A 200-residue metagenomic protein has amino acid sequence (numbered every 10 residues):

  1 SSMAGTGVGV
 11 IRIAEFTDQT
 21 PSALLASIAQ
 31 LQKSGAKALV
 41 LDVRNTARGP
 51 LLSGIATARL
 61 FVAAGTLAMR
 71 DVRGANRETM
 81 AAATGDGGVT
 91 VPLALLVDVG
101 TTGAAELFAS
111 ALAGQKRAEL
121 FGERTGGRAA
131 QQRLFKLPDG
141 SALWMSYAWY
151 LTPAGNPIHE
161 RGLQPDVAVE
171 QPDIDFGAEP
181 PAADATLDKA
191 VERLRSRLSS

Functional and structural regions predicted by a protein language model:
S1-G5, R12, L25, Q30-K37 (+3 more regions): Intrinsically disordered, Ser/Thr/Pro/Gly-rich linkers and terminal tails that flank and connect PDZ domains
S1-P138: Cleft-lining beta-strand/loop regions that shape enzyme active-site pockets
T17, L67, Y150-L151, V169 (+1 more regions): Active-site/binding-pocket entry motifs
A105, P153-A154: Short helix/loop capping segments that flank catalytic or ligand/cofactor-binding pockets
L137-D139, L143-W149: Short acidic, Pro/Gly- and aromatic-enriched capping/linker segments at domain boundaries
